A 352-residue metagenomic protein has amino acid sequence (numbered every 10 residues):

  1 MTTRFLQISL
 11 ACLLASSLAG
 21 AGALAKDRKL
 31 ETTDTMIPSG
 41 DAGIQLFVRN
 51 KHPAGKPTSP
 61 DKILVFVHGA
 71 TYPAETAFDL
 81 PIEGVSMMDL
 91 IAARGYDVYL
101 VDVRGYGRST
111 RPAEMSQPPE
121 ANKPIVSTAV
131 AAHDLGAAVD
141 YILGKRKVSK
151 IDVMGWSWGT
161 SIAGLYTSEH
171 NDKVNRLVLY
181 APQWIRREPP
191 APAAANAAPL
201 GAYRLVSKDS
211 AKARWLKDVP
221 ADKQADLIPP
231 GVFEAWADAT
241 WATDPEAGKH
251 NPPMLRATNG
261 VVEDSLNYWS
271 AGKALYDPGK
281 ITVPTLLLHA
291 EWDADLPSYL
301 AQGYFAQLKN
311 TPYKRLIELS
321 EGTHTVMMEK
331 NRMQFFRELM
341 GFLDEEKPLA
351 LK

Functional and structural regions predicted by a protein language model:
K26-T58: N-terminal cap/lid segment of alpha/beta-hydrolase-fold proteins
G55-L100: Short, surface-exposed "cap/lid" segments of acyl-processing enzymes
A74-E75, V101-K123, H324-T325: Glycine-rich "HGGG/HGxG" loop immediately N-terminal to the catalytic nucleophile of the alpha/beta-hydrolase
P119-K145: Alpha/beta-hydrolase active-site loop
R146-E188: Conserved hydrolase catalytic core segment
E188-L286: Alpha/beta-hydrolase
A294-L300: Conserved alpha/beta-hydrolase "acid-adjacent" motif
G322-M333: Catalytic histidine-centered segment of alpha/beta-hydrolase-like enzymes
